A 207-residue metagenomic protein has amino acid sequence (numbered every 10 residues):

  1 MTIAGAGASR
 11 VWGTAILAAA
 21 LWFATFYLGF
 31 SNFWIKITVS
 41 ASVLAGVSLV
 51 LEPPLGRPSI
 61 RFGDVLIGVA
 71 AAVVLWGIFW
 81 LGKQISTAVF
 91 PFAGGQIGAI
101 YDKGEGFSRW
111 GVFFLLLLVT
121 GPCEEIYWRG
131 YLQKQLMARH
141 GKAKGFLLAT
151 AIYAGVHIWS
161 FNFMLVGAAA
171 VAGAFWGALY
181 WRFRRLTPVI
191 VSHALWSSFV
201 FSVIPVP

Functional and structural regions predicted by a protein language model:
M1-I67, V74-G77, F201-P207: N-terminal, membrane-interfacial amphipathic/helix-forming hydrophobic leader that caps and precedes the first
I3-G7, G29, G56, I60 (+7 more regions): Membrane-helix interfacial "entry" motifs
S9-L17, I35-V39, G63-A71, S108-V112 (+5 more regions): Alpha-helical transmembrane segments of integral membrane proteins
T25-F26, L51-G56, F79, K83-T87 (+5 more regions): Membrane-water interface at transmembrane helix exits
N32-T38, G95-Y101, L165-A174: Non-cytosolic membrane-interface motifs at loop->transmembrane helix junctions
A41-L51, I97, V171-L179: Alpha-helical transmembrane segments and their membrane-interface exit regions
L55-T120, A138, P207: Juxtamembrane helix-loop-helix connectors linking adjacent transmembrane helices in multi-pass membrane enzymes
R109-P207: Transmembrane helix-loop-helix hairpins at the membrane interface of multi-pass integral membrane proteins
